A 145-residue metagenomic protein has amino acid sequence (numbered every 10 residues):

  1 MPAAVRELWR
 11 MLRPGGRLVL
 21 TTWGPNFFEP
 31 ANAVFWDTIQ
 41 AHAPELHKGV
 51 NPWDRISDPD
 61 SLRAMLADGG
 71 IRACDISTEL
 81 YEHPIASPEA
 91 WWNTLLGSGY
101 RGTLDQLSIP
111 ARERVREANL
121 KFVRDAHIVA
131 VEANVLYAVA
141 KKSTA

Functional and structural regions predicted by a protein language model:
P2-A3, W9-A86, G102: Conserved catalytic/acceptor-binding region of the Class I
N51-A145: Conserved Class I S-adenosyl-L-methionine
